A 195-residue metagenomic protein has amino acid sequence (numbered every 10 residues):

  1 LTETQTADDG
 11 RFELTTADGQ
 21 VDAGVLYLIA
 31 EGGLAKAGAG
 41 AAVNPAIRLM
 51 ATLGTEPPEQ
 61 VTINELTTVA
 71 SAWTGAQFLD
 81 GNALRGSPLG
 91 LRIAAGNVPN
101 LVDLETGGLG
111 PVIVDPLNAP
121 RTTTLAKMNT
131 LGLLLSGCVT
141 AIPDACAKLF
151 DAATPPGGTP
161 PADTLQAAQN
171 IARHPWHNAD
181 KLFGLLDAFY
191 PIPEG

Functional and structural regions predicted by a protein language model:
L1-G195: Feature for extracytoplasmic/surface-facing segments of secreted or surface-associated proteins, emphasizing
